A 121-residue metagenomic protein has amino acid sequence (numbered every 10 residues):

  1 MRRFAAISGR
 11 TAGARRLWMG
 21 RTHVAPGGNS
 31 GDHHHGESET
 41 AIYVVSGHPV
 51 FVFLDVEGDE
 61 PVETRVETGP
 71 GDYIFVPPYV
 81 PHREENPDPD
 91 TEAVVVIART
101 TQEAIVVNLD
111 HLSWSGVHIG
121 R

Functional and structural regions predicted by a protein language model:
M1-D32, S38: A short glycine-rich, His/Asp/Glu-containing loop-to-beta-strand
F4-I7, G69, H82: Short structured motifs
S8-R10, S30-G36, F53, T64-V66 (+1 more regions): Short histidine-centered beta-strand/loop micro-motifs that create catalytic or ligand/metal-coordination sites
G20-T22, G71-D72, H82: Hydrophobic/aromatic beta-strand elements that line small-molecule binding cavities or substrate pockets in beta-rich
R21, H34, V45, F53-D55 (+3 more regions): Residue-level recognition of conserved beta-strand positions in structured domain cores
N29, A41-P70, V80: A short beta-strand-loop-beta hairpin characteristic of the jelly-roll/cupin
G58-V62, P81-R121: Double-stranded beta-helix
